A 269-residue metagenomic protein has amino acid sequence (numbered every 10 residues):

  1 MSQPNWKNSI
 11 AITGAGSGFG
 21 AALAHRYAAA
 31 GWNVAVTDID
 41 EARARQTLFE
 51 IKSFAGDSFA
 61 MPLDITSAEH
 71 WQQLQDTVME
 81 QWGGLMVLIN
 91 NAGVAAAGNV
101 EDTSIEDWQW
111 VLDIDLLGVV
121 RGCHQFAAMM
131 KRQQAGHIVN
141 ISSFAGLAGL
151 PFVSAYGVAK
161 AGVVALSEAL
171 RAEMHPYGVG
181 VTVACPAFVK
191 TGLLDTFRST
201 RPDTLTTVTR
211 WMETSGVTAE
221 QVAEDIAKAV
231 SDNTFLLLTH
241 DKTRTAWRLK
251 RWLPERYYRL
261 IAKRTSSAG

Functional and structural regions predicted by a protein language model:
G16-S17: Conserved glycine-rich cofactor-binding loop
E41-A42, P62-Q73, I105: The beta1-alpha1 cofactor-binding region of Rossmann-like NAD(H)/NADP(H)-dependent oxidoreductases
N99-V100, D107-L112: Substrate-binding pocket helix/loop in short-chain dehydrogenase/reductase
E101, A148-S154: Active-site loop immediately N-terminal to the catalytic Tyr-X3-Lys motif of short-chain dehydrogenase/reductase
C123, A159: Active-site helix of classical SDR
S143: Residue(s) in the substrate-gating loop at a strand-loop-helix junction that position the organic substrate next
P176-D241: SDR active-site lid
